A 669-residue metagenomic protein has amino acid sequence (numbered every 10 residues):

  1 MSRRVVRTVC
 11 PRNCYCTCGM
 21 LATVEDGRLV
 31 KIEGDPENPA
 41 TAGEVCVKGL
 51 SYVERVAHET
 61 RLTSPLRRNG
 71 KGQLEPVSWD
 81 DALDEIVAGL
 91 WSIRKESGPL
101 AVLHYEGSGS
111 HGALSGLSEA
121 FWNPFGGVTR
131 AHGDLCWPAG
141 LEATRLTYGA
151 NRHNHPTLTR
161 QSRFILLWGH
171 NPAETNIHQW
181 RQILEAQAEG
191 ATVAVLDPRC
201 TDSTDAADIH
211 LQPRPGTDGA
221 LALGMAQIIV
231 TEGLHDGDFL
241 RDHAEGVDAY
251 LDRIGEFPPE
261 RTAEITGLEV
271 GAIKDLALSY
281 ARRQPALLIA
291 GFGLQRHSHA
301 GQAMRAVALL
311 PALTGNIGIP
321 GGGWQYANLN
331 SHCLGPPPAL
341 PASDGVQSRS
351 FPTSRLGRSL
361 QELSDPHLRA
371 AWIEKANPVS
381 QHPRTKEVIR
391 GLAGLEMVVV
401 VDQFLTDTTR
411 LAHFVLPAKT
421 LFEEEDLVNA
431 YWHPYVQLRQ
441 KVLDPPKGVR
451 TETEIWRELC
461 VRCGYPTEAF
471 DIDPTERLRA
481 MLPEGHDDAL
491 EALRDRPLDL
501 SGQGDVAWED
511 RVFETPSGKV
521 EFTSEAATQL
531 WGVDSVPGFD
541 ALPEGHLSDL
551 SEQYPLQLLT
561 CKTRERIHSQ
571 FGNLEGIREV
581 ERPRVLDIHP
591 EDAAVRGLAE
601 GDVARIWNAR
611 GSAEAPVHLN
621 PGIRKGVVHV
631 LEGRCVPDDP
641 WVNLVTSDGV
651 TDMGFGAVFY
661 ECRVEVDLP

Functional and structural regions predicted by a protein language model:
M1-E232, G246, E269, W372-E374 (+2 more regions): N-terminal export/assembly segments and adjacent metallocofactor-ligating motifs of anaerobic energy-metabolism
V9, E387-V388, A393-M397, D402-T406 (+2 more regions): Phosphate/diphosphate-binding loops
N69-E75, E232-V270, V442-E514, G518-E521 (+4 more regions): N-terminal leader/propeptide and maturation segments of large enzyme subunits in energy/redox metabolism and hydrolases
G98-A101, H235-L240, L287, G318-Q325 (+1 more regions): Flexible, glycine/charged-enriched surface loops at secondary-structure junctions
G116-L196, S203, G219-L223, A308-L411 (+3 more regions): Extended redox/cofactor-interaction regions of prokaryotic respiratory oxidoreductases
A206-P213, P434-P445: Short beta-alpha connecting loops at secondary-structure transitions that line or flank enzyme active sites
M225, H243-L356: Active-site phosphate/pyrophosphate-binding segments
P446, E452-P497, S569-D587, E591-P669: Long, contiguous, secondary-structure-rich segments that constitute the structural scaffold of globular domains
